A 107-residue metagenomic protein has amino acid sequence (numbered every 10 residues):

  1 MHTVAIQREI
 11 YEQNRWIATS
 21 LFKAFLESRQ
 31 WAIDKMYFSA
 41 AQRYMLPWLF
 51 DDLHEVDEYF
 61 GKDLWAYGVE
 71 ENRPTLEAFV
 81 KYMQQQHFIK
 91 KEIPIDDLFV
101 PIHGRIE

Functional and structural regions predicted by a protein language model:
H2: Glycine/small-residue-rich pyrophosphate-binding loop that anchors the diphosphate of NDP-sugar donors
A5, I10-Q85: Secondary-structure end/capping motifs
Q84-E107: Conserved C-terminal helix/tail region of periplasmic/extracytoplasmic solute-binding proteins
